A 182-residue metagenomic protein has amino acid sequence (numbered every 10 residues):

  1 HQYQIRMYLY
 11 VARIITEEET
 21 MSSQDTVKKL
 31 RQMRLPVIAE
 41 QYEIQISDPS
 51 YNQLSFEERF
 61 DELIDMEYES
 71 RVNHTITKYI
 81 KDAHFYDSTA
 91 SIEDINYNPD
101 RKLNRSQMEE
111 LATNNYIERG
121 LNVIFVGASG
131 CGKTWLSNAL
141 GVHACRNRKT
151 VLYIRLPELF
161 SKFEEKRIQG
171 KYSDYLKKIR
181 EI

Functional and structural regions predicted by a protein language model:
H1-T20: Short, Lys/Arg-enriched N-terminal segments with co-localized hydrophobic residues within the first ~10-30 amino acids
P36-D87: Interdomain "pre-motor" coupling segment immediately N-terminal to P-loop NTPase/helicase cores
A90-A112: N-terminal pre-Walker A segment at the start of P-loop NTPase domains
R101-S106, L152-R180: Short glycine-rich substrate-engagement loop in P-loop NTPases that contacts/grips substrate
T113-G120: Phosphate-binding P-loop
V123: Conserved beta-strand position immediately N-terminal to the Walker
V126-K149: Walker A/P-loop
